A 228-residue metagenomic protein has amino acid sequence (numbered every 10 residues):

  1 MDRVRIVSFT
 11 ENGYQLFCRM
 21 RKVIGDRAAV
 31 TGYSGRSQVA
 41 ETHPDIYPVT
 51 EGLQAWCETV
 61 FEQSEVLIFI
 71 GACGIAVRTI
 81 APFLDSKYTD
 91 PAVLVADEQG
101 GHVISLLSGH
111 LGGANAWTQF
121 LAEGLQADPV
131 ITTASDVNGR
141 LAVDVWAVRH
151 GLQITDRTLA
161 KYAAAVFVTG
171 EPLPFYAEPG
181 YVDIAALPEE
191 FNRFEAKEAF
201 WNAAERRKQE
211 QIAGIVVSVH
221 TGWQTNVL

Functional and structural regions predicted by a protein language model:
M1-I6: Extreme N-terminal starter segment of soluble prokaryotic enzymes
V7, I70-G71: Structural motif
G13-E41, Y47-G52, T59-E62, V66 (+4 more regions): Conserved mixed alpha/beta catalytic, RNA-binding, or beta-rich assembly cores of soluble enzyme, regulatory
